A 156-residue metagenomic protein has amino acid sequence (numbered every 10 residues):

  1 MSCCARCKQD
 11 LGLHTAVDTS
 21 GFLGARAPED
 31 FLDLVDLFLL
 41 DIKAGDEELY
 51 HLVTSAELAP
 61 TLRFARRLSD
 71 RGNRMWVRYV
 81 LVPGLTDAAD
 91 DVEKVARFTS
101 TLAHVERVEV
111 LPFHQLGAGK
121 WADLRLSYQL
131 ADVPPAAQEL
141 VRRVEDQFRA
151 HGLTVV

Functional and structural regions predicted by a protein language model:
M1-A122: Conserved AdoMet/S-adenosylmethionine-binding subsite of the radical SAM
I42, V110, V133, E139-L140 (+1 more regions): Intrinsic structural disorder
R74, E139-V156: C-terminal accessory region of radical SAM enzymes
R97-S100, E106, A122-Q147: A structural motif corresponding to the C-terminal lobe/cap of the Radical SAM core domain
